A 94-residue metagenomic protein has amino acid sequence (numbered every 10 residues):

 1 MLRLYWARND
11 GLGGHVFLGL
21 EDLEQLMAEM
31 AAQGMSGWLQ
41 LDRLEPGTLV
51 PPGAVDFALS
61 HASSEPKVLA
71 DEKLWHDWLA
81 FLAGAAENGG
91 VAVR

Functional and structural regions predicted by a protein language model:
M1-R94: Acidic (Asp/Glu-rich) sequence patches and key acidic residues that form negatively charged surfaces used
